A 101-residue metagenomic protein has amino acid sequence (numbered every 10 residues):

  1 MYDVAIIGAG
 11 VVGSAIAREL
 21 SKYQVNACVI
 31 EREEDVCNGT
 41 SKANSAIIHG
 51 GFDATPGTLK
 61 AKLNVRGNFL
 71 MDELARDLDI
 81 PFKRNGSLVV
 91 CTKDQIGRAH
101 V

Functional and structural regions predicted by a protein language model:
M1-Y2, V25, A43, N85: Short coil/turn connectors at secondary-structure junctions
Y2-V29: N-terminal Rossmann-like FAD-binding beta1-loop-alpha1 element of flavoenzymes
I6-G8, C37, N44, I48-H49 (+1 more regions): Short glycine/serine/threonine-biased micro-segments
V12, I16, R32, N44 (+1 more regions): Short N-terminal amphipathic alpha-helix/helix-capping patch enriched in small hydrophobics with frequent Ser/Thr
S14, N38, G97: Loop/helix-junction capping segments adjacent to catalytic residues or to phosphate/diphosphate-binding pockets
S21-A43: Glycine-rich FAD pyrophosphate-binding loop
A46-H100: Dinucleotide-binding Rossmann-like beta1-alpha1 core, especially the glycine-rich loop that anchors the ADP
